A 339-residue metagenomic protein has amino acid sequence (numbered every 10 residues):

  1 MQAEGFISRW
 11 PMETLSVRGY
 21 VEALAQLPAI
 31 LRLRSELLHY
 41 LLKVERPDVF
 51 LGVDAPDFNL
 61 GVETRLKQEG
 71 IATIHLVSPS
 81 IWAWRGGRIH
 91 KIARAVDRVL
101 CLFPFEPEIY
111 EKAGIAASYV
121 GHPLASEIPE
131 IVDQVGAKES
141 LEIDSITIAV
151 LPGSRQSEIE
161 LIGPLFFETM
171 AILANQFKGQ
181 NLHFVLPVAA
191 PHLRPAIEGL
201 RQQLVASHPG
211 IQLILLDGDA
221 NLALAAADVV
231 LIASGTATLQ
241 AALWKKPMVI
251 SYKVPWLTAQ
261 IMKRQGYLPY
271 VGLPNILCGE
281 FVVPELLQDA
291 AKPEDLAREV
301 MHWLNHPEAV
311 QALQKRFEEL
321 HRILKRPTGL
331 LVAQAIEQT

Functional and structural regions predicted by a protein language model:
M1-T339: Nucleotide-activated sugar donor-binding and catalytic core shared by glycosyltransferases and related lipid-linked
